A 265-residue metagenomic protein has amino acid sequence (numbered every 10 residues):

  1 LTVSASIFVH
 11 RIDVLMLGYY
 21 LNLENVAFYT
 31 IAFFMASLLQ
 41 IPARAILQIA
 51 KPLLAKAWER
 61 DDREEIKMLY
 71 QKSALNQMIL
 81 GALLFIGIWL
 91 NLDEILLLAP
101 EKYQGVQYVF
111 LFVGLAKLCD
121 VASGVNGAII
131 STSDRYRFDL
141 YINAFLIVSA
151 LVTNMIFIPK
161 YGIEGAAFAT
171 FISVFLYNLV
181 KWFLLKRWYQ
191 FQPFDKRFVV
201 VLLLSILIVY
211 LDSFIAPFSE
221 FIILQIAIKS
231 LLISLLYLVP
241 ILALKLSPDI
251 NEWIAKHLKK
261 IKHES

Functional and structural regions predicted by a protein language model:
T2, S6, Y29-Q48, L80-L84 (+2 more regions): Transmembrane helix-bundle signature of multi-pass secondary active exporters and lipid flippases
F8-R11, Y20-L23, T132-S133, K160: Helix-loop interface residues and adjacent transmembrane-helix termini in multi-pass membrane transporters, primarily
L17-S37, Q104-Y108: Interfacial/gating helices of multi-pass transporter permease domains
A32-A74, G127-T132: Helix-loop junctions and terminal segments of transmembrane helices in multi-pass membrane transport/translocation
I88-L118: Interfacial segments at transmembrane-helix termini and the short loops linking adjacent helices
G114-F145, R187: Membrane-interface junctions at transmembrane-helix termini in multi-pass inner-membrane proteins
F138-I163, S173-L185, V200-A216, L232-L242: Alpha-helical transmembrane segments of multi-pass membrane transporters and transport-associated inner-membrane enzymes
S213-S265: Membrane-proximal transmembrane or re-entrant/amphipathic helices at the cytosolic face
